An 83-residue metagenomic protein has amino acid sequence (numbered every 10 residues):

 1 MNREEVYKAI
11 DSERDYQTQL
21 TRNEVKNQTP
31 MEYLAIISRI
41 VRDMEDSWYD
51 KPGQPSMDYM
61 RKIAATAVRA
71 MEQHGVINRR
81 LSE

Functional and structural regions predicted by a protein language model:
M1-E83: Flexible "arm" and connector segments at domain edges
